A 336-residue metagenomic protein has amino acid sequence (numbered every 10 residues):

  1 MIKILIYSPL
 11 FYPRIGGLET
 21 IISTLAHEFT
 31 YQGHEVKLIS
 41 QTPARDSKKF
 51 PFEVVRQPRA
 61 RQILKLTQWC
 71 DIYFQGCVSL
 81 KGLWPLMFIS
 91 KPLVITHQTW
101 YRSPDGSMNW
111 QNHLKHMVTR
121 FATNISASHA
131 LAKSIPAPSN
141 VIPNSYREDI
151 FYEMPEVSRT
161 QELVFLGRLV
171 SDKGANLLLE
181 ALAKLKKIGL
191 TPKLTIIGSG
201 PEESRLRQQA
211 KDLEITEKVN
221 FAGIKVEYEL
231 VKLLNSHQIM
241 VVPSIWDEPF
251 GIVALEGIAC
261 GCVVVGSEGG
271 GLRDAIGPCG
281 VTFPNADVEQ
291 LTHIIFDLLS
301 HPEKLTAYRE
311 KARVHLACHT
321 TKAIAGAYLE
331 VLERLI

Functional and structural regions predicted by a protein language model:
T20, T24, Q161, F165-L190 (+3 more regions): A conserved mid-protein helix/loop that constitutes part of the nucleotide-sugar donor-binding site
T67, I224-K225, K232-H237: Short alpha-helical donor nucleotide-sugar binding micro-motif in glycosyltransferases
F74-K81, H97-W100: Short His-centered aromatic/hydrophobic patch
A130, S145: Carbohydrate-associated surface elements
R207-K225: Nucleotide-activated donor-binding/catalytic signature segment of Leloir-type glycosyltransferases, i.e., the conserved
K218, Q290, D297, K304-C318 (+1 more regions): A short, well-ordered alpha-helix in the C-terminal region of glycosyltransferases
V263-G266: Short hydrophobic beta-strand element within catalytic cores of glycosyltransferases and related nucleotide-activated
P278-E289, D297-E303: Conserved acidic donor-binding segment of nucleotide-sugar-dependent glycosyltransferases
